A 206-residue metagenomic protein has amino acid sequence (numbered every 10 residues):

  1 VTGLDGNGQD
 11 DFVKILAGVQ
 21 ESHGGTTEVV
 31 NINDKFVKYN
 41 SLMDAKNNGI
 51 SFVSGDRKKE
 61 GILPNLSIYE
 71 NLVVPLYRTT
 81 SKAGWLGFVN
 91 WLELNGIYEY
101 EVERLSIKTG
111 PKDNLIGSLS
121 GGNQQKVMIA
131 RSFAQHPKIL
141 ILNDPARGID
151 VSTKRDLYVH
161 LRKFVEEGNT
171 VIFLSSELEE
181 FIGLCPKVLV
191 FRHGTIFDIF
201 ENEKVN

Functional and structural regions predicted by a protein language model:
V1-N206: Glycine-rich phosphate-binding loops of nucleotide-dependent enzymes
